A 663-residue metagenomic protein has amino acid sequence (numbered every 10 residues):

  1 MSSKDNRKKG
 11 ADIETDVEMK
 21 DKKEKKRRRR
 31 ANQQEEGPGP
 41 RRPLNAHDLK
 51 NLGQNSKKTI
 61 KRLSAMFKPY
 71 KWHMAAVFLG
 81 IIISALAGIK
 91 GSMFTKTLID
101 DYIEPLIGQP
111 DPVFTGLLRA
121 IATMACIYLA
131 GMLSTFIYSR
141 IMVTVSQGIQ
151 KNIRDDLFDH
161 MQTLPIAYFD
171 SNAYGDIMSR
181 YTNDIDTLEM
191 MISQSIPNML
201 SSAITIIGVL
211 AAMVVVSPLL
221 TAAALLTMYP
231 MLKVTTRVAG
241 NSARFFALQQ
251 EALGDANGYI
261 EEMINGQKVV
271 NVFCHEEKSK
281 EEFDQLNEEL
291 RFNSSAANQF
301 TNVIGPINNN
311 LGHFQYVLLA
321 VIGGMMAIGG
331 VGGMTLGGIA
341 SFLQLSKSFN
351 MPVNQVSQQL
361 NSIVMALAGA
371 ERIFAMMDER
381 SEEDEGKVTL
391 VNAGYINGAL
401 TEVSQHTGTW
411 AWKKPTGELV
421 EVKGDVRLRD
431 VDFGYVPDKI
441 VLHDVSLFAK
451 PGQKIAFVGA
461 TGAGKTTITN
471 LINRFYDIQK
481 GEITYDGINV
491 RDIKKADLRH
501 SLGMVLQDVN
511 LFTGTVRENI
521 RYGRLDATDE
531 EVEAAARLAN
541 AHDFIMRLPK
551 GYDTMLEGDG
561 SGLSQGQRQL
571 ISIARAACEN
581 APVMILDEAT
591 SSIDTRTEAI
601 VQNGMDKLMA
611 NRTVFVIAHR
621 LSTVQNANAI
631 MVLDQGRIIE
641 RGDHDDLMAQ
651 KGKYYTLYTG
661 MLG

Functional and structural regions predicted by a protein language model:
S3-R7, P110, A393-G663: ABC-type nucleotide-binding domain
E35-P38, G148-A167, A173-T182, A247-E289 (+3 more regions): Short cytosolic helices in intracellular loops of multi-pass membrane proteins
H47-K50, K58-T59, F67, Y138 (+3 more regions): Juxtamembrane loop-to-helix connectors within ABC transporter transmembrane domains
P69, H73-L86, M124-I127, Q194-L248 (+1 more regions): Transmembrane helices of ABC transporter permease
M74-I137, V214-L219, G330-L336: Transmembrane helix-loop-helix hairpins at lipid-water interfaces of multipass membrane proteins, especially the type-1
P105, A212-Y229, A296, F300-E371 (+2 more regions): Helix-loop-helix
A122, S134, Y138, S146 (+2 more regions): Hydrophobic alpha-helical transmembrane segments of ABC transporter permease domains
I166-A167, N183-I192, I196, L200 (+7 more regions): An intracellular "coupling" helix at the cytosolic face of ABC transporter transmembrane type-1 domains
